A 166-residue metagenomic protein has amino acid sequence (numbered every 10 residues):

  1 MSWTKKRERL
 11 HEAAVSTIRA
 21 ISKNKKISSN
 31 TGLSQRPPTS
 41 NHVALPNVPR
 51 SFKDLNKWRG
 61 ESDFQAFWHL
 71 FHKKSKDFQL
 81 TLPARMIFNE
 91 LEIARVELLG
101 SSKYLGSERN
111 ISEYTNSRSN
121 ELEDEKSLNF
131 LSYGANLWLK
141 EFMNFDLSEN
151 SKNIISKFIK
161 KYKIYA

Functional and structural regions predicted by a protein language model:
M1-A166: Basic/hydrophobic alpha-helical interface regions
